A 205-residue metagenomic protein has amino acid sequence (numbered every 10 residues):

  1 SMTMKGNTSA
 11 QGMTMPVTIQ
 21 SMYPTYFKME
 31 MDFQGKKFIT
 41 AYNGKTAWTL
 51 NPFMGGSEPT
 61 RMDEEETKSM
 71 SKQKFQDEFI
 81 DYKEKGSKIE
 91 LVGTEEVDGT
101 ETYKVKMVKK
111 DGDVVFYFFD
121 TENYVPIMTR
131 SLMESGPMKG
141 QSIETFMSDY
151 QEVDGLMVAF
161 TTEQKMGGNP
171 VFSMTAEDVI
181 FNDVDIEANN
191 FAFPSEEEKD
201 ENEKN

Functional and structural regions predicted by a protein language model:
S1-G55, E90: N-terminal mature ectodomain segment of secretory-pathway/periplasmic proteins
N7-T8, V92-E95, Y150: Short, solvent-exposed loop/turn elements at beta->coil junctions and helix N-caps that rim active or binding pockets
A10, F33, V97-D98, V153: Structural motif
T14, K37, A47, G55-S57 (+4 more regions): Short, solvent-exposed loop/turn motifs
P16-Q20, T40-G44, E58-E66, F119 (+2 more regions): Short amphipathic beta-strand/extended segments with alternating polar/hydrophobic composition
K36, T100-A192: Gly/Pro-enriched, hydrophobic low-complexity segments that function as extracytoplasmic propeptides/linkers
T49-D113, E134-Q141, F191-N205: Flexible, processing/modification-adjacent segments and terminal tails in exported/periplasmic/extracellular proteins
